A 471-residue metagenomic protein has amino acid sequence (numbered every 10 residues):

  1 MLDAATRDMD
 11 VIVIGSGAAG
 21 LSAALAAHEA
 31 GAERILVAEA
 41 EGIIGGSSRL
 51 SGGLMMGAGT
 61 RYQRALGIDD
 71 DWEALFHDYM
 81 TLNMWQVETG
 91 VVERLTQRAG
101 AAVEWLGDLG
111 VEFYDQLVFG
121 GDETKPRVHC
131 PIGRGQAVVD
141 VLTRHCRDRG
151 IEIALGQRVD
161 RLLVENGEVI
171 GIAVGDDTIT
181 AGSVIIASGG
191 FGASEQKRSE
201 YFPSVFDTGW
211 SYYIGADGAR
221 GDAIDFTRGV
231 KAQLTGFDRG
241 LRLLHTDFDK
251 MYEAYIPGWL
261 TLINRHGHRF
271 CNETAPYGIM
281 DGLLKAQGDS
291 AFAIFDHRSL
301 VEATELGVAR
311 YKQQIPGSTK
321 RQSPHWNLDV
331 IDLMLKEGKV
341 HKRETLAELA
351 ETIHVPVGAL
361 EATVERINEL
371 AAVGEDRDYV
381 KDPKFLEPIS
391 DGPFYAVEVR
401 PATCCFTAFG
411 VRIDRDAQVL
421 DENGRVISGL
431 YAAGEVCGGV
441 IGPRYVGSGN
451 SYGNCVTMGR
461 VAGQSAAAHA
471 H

Functional and structural regions predicted by a protein language model:
M1-V11, E29-A32, I441, Y445: Extreme N-terminal leader/targeting segments of oxidoreductases
L2, R34, A40-E152, G156-R161 (+4 more regions): Conserved N-terminal/central alpha/beta ligand/cofactor-binding core
T6, L25, T319, F409-H471: C-terminal structured subdomain/cap of oxidoreductase catalytic cores
R7-M9, G175-S183: Core beta-strand elements of the Rossmann-like FAD/NAD(P) dinucleotide-binding domain in flavoenzyme oxidoreductases
V11-V37: N-terminal Rossmann-like FAD-binding beta1-loop-alpha1 element of flavoenzymes
R161, A359-R444: A glycine-rich dinucleotide-binding beta-alpha-beta segment and adjacent secondary-structure elements that constitute
I179-H245, Y452, V461: Glycine-rich loop(s) and the adjacent beta-strand/alpha-helix scaffold that form part
I224-T352: An anion/pyrophosphate-binding glycine-rich loop and adjacent beta-alpha core in soluble alpha-beta enzymes
